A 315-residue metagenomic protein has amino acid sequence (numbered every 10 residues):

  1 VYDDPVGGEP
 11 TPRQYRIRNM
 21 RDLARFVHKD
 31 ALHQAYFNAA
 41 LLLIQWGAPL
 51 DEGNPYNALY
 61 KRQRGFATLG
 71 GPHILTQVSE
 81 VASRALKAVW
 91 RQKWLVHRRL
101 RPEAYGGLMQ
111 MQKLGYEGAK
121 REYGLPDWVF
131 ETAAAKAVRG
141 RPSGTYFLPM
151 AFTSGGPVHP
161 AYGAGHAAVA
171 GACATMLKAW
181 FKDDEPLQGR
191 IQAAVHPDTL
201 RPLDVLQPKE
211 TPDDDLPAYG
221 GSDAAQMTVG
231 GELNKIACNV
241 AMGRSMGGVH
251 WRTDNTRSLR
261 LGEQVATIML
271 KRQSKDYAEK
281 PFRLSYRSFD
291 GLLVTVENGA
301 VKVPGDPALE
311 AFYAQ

Functional and structural regions predicted by a protein language model:
V1-Q315: Hydrophobic alpha-helical bundle signature of multipass membrane enzymes
